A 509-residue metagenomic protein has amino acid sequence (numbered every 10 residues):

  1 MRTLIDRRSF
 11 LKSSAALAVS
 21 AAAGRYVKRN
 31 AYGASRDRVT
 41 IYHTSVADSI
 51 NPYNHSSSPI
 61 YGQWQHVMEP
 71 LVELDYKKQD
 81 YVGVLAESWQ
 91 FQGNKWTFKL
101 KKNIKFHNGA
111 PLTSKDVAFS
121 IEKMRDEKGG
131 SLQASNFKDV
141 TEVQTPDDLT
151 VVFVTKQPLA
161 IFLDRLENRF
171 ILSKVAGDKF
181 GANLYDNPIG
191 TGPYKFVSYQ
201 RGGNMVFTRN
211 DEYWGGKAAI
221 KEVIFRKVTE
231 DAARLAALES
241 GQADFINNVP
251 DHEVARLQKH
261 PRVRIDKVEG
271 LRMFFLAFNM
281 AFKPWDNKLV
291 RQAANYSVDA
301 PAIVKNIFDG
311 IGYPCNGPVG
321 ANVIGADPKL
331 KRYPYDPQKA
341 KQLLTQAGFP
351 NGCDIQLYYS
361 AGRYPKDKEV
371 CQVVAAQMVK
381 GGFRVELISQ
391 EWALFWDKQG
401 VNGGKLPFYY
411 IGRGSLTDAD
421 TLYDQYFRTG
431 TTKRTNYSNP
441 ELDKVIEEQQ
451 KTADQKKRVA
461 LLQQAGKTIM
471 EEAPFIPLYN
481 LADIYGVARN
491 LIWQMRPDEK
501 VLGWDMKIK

Functional and structural regions predicted by a protein language model:
F10, L17, Y26-V27, Q200 (+6 more regions): Detector for C-terminal structural segments
Y42-N94, E122, I189-G190: N-terminal lobe/hinge region of extracytoplasmic solute-binding protein
S45-Y61, V84-L85, A110, L132-Q133 (+4 more regions): A structural "hinge/loop" feature
D75-D80, L166-A218, E222, E230-A232 (+2 more regions): Gly/Pro-rich hinge or "lid" segments in bacterial periplasmic/extracellular proteins
E87-G130, P146, V152, R234-A237 (+1 more regions): Aromatic- and charge-enriched surface segment that lines or borders ligand/interaction sites
Q90, A134-A176: Surface-exposed binding/hinge segments that line and control ligand-binding clefts or catalytic entry sites
N210-R256, R384: Ligand-site clamp/hinge motif
W285, Y313-Q346, R363-E369: Structural transition elements
